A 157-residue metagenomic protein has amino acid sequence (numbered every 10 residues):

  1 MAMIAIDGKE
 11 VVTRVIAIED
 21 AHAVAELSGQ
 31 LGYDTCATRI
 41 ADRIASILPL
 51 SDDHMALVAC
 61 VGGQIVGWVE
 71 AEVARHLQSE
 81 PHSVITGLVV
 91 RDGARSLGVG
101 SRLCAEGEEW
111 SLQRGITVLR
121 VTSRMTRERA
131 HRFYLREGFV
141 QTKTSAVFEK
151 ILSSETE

Functional and structural regions predicted by a protein language model:
M1-E19, S154-E157: Conserved N-terminal entry element of GNAT/NAT acetyltransferase domains
I6, V15-P81, T86, R91 (+1 more regions): Acetyl-CoA-dependent GNAT
A74-H76, V90-G93, T126-E128, S153-E155: Short coil/turn motifs at secondary-structure junctions
I85-L88, L119-S123: Conserved hydrophobic beta-strand within the GNAT/NAT acetyltransferase core sheet that lines the active-site cleft
G87-V90, S96-E109, R132-R136: Conserved acetyl-CoA-binding loop-helix of GNAT-fold acetyltransferases
S101, Q113, T117, M125-T144 (+1 more regions): Conserved active-site alpha-helix within GNAT-family acetyltransferase domains
